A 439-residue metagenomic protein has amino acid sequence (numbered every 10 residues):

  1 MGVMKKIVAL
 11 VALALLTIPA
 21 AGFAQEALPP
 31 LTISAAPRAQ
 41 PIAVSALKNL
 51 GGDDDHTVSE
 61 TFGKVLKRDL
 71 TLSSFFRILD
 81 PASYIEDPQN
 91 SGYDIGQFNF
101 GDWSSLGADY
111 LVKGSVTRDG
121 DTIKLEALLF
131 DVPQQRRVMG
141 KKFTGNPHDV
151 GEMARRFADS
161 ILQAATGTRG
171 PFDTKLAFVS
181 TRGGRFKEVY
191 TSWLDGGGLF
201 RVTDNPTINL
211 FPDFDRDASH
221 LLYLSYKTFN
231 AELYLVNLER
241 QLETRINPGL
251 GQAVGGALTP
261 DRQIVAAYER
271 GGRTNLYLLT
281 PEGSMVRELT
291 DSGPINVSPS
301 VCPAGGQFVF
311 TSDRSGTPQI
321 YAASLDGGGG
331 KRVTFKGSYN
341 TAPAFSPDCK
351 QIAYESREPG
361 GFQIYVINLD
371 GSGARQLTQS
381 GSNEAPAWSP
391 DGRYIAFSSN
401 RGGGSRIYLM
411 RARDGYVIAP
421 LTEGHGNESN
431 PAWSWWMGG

Functional and structural regions predicted by a protein language model:
L10-P19: Bacterial N-terminal signal peptides
A27-F98, V112, V116: Short beta-strand->alpha-helix linker/helix-N-cap micro-motif that forms a surface specificity/interaction loop
Y93-S160: Amphipathic beta-strand/beta-sheet edge segments enriched in Tyr/Trp
T122-K124, G184-Y190, N230-Y234, R273-Y277 (+3 more regions): Structural motif
G170-F172, R216-D217, T259-D261, P303-A304 (+3 more regions): Residue-level detector of Asp-centered blade-edge/turn motifs that repeat once per structural unit in beta-propeller
L176, L221, I264-V265, F308-V309 (+2 more regions): Hydrophobic beta-strand positions that form the internal "hydrophobic ladder" of WD40/Gbeta-like beta-propeller blades
W193-L210, N237-Q252, L279-I295, A323-Y339 (+2 more regions): Multi-bladed beta-propeller domains
D213, A257, S300-C302, A344 (+2 more regions): Conserved beta-strand position repeated across blades of beta-propeller domains
